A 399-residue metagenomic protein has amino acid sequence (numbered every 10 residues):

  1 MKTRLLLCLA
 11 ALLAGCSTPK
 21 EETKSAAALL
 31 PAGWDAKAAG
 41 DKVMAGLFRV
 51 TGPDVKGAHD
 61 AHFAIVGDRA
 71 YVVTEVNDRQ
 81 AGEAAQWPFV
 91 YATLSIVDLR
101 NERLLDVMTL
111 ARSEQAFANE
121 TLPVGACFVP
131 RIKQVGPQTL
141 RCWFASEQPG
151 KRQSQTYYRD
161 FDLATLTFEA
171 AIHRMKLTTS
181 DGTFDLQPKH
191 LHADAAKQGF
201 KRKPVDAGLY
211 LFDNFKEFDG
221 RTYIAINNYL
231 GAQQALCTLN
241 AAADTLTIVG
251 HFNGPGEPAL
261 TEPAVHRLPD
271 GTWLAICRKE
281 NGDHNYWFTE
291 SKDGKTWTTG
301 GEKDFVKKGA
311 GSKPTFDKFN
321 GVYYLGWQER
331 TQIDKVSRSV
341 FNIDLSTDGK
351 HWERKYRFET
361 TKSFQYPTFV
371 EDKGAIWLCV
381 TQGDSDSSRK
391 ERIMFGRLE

Functional and structural regions predicted by a protein language model:
K2-C8: Sec-dependent signal peptide recognition, specifically the positively charged N-region followed immediately by
L9-A10, S339: Residue-level signal for mature regions of secreted extracellular proteins and peptides
L13-G15: C-terminal motif of bacterial Sec signal peptides marking the signal peptidase cleavage site
P19-H59, A64-P123, Q134-S312, D317-K362 (+2 more regions): Beta-rich carbohydrate-recognition and catalytic domains
G125-C127: Elongated alpha-helical scaffolds
Q365-Y366: Active-site pocket scaffolds in enzymes
F369: Short, active-site-adjacent segments that bind or coordinate small-molecule cofactors and metal centers
